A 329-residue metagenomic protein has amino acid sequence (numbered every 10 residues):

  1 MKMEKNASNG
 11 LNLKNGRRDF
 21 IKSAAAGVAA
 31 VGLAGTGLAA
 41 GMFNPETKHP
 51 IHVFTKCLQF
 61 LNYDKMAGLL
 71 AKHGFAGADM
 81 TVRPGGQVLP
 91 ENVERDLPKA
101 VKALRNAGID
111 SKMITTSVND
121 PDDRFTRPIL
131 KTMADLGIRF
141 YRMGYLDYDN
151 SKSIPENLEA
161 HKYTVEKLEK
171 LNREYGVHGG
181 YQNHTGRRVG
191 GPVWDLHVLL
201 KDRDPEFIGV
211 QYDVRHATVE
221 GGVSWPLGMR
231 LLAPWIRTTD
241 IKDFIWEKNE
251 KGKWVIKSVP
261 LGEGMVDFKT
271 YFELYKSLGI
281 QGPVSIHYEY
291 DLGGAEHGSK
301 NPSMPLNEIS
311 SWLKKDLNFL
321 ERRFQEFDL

Functional and structural regions predicted by a protein language model:
K2-N15, I21-P50, L61-A71, V193-I208 (+2 more regions): Histidine-acidic metal/acid-base catalytic patches
A24-G32, K65-A67, A103, D110 (+2 more regions): Active-site acidic/histidine proton-transfer and metal-coordination neighborhood in alpha/beta enzyme cores
H49-T55, A78-M80, S111-T116, Y141-M143 (+4 more regions): Hydrophobic faces of well-ordered beta-strands that scaffold small-molecule active sites in alpha/beta enzyme cores
F54-L58, T81-G85, T116-N119, L146-Y148 (+4 more regions): Active-site beta-loop-alpha junctions enriched in small/polar residues
M66-R83, L136-G137: Catalytic domains of carbohydrate-active enzymes, especially glycoside hydrolases
T81-K99: Glycine-rich, proline-tolerant flexible connector loops at the mouths of alpha/beta enzymes
R83-P84, P90, L146, G252-K257: Vicinal oxygen chelate
G85-L89, D149-S153, E220, G294-A295: A short acidic, helix-capping loop that chelates divalent metal ions and anchors anionic groups
